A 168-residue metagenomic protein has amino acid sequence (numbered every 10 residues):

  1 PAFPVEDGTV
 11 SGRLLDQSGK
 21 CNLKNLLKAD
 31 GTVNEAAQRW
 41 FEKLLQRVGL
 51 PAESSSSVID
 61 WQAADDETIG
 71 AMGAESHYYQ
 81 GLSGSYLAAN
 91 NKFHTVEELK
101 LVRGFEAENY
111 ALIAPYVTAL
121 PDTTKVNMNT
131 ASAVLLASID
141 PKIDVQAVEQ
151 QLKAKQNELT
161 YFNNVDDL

Functional and structural regions predicted by a protein language model:
P1-L168: Compositionally biased linear targeting/interaction segments
